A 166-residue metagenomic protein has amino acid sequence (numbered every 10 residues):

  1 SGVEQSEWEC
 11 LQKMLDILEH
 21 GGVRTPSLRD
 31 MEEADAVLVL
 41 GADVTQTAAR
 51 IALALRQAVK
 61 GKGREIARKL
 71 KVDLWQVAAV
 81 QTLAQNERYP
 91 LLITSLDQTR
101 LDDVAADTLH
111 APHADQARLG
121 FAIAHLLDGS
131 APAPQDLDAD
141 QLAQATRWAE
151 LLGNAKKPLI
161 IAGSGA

Functional and structural regions predicted by a protein language model:
S1-A166: Cofactor-pocket helix-loop regions in the catalytic cores of large enzyme subunits
